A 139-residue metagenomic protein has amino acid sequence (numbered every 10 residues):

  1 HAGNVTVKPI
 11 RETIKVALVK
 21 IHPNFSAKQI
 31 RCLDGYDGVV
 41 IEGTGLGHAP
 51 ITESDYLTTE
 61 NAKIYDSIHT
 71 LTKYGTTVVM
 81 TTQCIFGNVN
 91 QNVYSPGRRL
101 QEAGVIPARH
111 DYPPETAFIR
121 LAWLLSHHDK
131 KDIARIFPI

Functional and structural regions predicted by a protein language model:
H1-I51: Accessory alpha-helical/coil subdomains and C-terminal extensions that flank or cap enzyme catalytic cores
G43-I139: C-terminal non-catalytic interaction/assembly regions of soluble proteins
